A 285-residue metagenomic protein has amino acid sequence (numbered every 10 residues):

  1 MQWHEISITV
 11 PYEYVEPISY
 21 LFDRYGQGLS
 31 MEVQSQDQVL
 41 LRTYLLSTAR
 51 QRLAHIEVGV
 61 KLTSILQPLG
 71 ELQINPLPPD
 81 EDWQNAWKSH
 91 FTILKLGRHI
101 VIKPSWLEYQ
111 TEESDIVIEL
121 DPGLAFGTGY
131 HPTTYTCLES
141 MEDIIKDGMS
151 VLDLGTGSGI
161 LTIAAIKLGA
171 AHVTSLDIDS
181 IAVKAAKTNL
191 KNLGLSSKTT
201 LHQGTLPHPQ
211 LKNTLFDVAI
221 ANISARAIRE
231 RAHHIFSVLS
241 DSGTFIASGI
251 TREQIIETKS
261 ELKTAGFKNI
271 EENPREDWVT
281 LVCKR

Functional and structural regions predicted by a protein language model:
W3-I8, Y12-E112: N-terminal auxiliary segments of SAM/dcSAM-dependent transferases
D23, L138, I163-I166, A232 (+1 more regions): A structural alpha-helix within SAM-dependent methyltransferase catalytic domains
G26-G28, A170, F267: A structural motif
R98-I100, M149, G243: Surface-exposed loop/turn positions
I118-E119, L152: Conserved beta-strand elements of the Class I
L124, T128-L206: Conserved SAM/SAH cofactor-binding pocket of Class I
I178-R285: S-adenosylmethionine
